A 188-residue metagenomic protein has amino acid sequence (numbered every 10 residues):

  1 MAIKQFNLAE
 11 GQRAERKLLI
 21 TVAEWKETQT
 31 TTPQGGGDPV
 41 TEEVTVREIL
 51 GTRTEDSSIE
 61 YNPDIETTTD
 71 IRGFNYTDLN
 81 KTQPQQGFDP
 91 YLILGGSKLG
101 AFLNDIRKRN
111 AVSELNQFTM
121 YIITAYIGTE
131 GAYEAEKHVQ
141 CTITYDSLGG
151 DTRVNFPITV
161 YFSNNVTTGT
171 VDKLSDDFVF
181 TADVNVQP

Functional and structural regions predicted by a protein language model:
M1-D56: Polar/acidic, low-complexity leader/linker segments enriched in S/T/G and N/D
Q5-A9, I71-K137, V171-K173: Extracellular/virion structural assembly segments
K26-T30, T41-T45, E60, G87 (+5 more regions): Ser/Thr- (and often Asn-) enriched beta-sheet segments in non-cytosolic proteins
Q34-G35, T69-G73, S175, P188: Surface-exposed ligand/attachment interfaces on beta-rich extracellular proteins
G35-P39, T129-Y133, T152: Short, solvent-exposed loop/turn segments that connect beta-strands within catalytic domains and beta-strand-rich
T45, G51, T67, T82-P84 (+2 more regions): Mature, Sec-exported extracytoplasmic domains of Gram-positive
S57-F74: An ectodomain-focused feature that recognizes extracytoplasmic/extracellular
H138-P188: Mixed-charge, glycine-accented linear interaction segment located at domain edges/termini
